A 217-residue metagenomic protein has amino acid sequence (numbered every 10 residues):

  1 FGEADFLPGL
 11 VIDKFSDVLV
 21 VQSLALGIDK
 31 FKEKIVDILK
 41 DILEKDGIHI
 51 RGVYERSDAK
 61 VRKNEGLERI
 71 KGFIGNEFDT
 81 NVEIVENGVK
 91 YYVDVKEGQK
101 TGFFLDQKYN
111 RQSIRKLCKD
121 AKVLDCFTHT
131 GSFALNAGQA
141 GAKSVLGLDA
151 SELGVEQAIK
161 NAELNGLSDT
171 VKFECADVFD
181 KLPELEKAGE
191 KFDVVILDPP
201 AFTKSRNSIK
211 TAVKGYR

Functional and structural regions predicted by a protein language model:
F1-A4, K108: Conserved alpha/beta core surface patches that mediate binding of polyanionic ligands
E3-D13, K32-F103: Non-catalytic substrate-recognition/targeting regions of SAM-dependent transferases
D17: Phosphate-centric recognition/catalysis
V20: Active-site beta-loop-alpha substructure in enzyme catalytic cores, prototypically the cysteine-centered nucleophile
G72-R217: Rossmann-like S-adenosyl-L-methionine
